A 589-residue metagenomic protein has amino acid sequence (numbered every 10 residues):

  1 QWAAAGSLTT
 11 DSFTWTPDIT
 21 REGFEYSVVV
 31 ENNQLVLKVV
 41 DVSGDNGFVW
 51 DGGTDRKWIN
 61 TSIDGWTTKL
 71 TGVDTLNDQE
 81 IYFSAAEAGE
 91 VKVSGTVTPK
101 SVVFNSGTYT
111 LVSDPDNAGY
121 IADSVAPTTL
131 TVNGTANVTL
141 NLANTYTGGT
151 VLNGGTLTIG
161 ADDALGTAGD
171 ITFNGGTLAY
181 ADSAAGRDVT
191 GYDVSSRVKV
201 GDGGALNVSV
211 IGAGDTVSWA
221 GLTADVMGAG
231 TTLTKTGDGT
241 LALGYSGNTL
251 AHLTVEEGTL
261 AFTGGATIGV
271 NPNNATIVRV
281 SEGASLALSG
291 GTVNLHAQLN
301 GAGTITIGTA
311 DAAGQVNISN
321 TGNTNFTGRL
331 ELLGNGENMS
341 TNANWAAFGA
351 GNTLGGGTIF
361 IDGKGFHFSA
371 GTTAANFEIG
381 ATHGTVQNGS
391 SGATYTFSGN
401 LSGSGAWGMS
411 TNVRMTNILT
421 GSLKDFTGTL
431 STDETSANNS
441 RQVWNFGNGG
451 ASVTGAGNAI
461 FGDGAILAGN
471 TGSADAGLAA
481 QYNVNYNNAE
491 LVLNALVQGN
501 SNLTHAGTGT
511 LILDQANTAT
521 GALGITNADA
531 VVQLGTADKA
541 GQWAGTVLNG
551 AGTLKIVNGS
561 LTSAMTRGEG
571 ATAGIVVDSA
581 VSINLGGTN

Functional and structural regions predicted by a protein language model:
Q1-A3, F48, I81-Y82, I575: Short hydrophobic/aromatic-rich beta-strand motifs
Q1-V39, T67, E87-T98, G228 (+2 more regions): Extracellular, surface-exposed repeat/solenoid domains
L8-D18, D55-T67, R187-Y192, G371-T372: Short, tryptophan-glycine- and acidic/Ser/Thr-enriched carbohydrate-recognition patches
T9, T156-A161, T167-G191, F348-A350 (+4 more regions): N-terminal presequences and immediately downstream first alpha-helices
E31, V36-T71, V103-T167, V200-F360 (+3 more regions): Extracellular repeat-rich scaffold modules on cell surfaces
D74-A86, I159, N445: Glycine-rich repeat segments that build the extracellular carbohydrate-interaction surface of secreted and virion
I81-T98, Y146, G176-L178, S183-S195 (+4 more regions): N-terminal extracellular ligand-recognition/capping segment immediately after the signal peptide
G175-D202, V210, F368-A370, E378-A381 (+1 more regions): Self-maturation zones of extracellular/virion spikes and adhesins
